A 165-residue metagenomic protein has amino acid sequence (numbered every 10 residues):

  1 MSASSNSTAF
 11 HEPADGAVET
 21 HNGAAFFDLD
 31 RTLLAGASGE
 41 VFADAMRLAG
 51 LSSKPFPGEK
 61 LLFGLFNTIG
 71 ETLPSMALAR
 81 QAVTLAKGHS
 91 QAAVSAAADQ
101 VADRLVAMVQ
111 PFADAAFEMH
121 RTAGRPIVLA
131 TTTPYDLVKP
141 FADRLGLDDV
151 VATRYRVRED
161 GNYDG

Functional and structural regions predicted by a protein language model:
M1-G16, N22, A96-A97, D103-G165: C-terminal cap/substrate-recognition subdomain and adjoining C-terminal extension of metal-dependent phosphatase-like
F10-G70: Active-site neighborhood of HAD-like aspartate-dependent phosphohydrolases
L29, T84, V128: Short, flexible active-site loop motifs that bind/organize anionic cofactors or intermediates
A35-G36, K87, V157, G165: Generic structural "secondary-structure junction" signal
A37-V41, M76-A77, A92, A96 (+1 more regions): A generic alpha-helix surface/boundary motif
G39-F42, L61, A77-A79, D160-D164: Acidic/polar active-site rim loop that often engages polyanionic ligands
L61-Q91, L145, D149-Y155: Short, compositionally biased "basic patch" segments
A77-P111: Metal-dependent phosphoesterase signature
